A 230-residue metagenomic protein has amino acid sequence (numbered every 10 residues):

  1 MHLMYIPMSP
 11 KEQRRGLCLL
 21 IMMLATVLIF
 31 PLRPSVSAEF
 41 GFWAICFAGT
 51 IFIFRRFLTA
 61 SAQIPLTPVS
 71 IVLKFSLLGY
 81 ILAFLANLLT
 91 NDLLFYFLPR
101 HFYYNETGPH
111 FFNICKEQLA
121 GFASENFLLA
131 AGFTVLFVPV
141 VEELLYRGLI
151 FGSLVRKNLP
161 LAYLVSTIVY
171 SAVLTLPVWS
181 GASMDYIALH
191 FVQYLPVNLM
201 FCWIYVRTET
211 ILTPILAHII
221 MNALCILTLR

Functional and structural regions predicted by a protein language model:
M1-L88, Y96, L164, W179 (+1 more regions): N-terminal, membrane-interfacial amphipathic/helix-forming hydrophobic leader that caps and precedes the first
R14-L19, I114-A120, V165-S171: Short, functional N-terminal and low-complexity linear motifs
V36-F40, Q118-F122, L154: Interfacial loop-to-helix junctions that mark the boundaries of transmembrane helices in multi-pass membrane
S61-V138: Juxtamembrane helix-loop-helix connectors linking adjacent transmembrane helices in multi-pass membrane enzymes
E125-R230: Transmembrane helix-loop-helix hairpins at the membrane interface of multi-pass integral membrane proteins
